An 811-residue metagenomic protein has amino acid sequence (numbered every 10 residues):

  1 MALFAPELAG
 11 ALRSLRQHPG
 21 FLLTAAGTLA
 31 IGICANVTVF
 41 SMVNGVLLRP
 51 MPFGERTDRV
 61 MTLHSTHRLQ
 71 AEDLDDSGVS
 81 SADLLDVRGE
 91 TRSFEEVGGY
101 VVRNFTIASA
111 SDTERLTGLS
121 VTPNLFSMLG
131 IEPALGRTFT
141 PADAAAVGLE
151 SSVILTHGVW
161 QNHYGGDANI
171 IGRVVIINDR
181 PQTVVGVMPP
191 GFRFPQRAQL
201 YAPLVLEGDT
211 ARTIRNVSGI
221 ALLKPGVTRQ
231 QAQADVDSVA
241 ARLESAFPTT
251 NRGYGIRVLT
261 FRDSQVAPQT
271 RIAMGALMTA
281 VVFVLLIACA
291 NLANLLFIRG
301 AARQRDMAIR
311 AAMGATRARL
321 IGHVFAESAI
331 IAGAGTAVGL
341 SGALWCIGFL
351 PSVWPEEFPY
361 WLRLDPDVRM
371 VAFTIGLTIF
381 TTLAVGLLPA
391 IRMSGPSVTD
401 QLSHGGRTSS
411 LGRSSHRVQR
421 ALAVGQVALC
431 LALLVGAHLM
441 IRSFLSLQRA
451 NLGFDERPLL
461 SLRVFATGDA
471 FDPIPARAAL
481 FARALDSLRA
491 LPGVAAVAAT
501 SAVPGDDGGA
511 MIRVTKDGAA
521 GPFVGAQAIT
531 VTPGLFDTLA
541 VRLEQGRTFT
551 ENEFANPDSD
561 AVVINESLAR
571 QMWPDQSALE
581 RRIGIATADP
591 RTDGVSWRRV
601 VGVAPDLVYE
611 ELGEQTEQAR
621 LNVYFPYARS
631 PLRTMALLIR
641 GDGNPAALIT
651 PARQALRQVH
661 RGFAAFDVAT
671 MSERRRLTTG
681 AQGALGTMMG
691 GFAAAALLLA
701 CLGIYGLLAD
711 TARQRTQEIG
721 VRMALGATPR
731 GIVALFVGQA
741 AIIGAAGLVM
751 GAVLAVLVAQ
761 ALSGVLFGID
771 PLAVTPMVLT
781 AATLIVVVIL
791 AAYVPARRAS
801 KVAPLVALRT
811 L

Functional and structural regions predicted by a protein language model:
M1-L22, F261-A267, L295-G322, A326 (+2 more regions): Alpha-helical transmembrane segments of integral membrane proteins
M1-L23, F53-R56, D76, D112-R115 (+11 more regions): Membrane-helix entry/capping segments
P19-V46, I287-C289, A332-T336, Q419-S443 (+2 more regions): Short, strongly hydrophobic transmembrane alpha-helices
I31-M61, F297, C346-P355, L429-P458 (+4 more regions): Alpha-helical transmembrane segments
S41-M42, A293, A329-Q401, R442-S443 (+1 more regions): Small-residue-rich transmembrane alpha-helices
M51-N104, N216-I220, D235, L445 (+1 more regions): Membrane-proximal extracellular/periplasmic loop immediately following the first transmembrane helix
N104, G118-P141, L149-G275, F349 (+5 more regions): Mid-to-C-terminal secondary-structure elements that act as membrane-proximal/extracytoplasmic interface segments
A288-A332, L702-G744, L748, R798 (+2 more regions): Interfacial "coupling" helices/loops that link adjacent transmembrane helices in transporter permeases
